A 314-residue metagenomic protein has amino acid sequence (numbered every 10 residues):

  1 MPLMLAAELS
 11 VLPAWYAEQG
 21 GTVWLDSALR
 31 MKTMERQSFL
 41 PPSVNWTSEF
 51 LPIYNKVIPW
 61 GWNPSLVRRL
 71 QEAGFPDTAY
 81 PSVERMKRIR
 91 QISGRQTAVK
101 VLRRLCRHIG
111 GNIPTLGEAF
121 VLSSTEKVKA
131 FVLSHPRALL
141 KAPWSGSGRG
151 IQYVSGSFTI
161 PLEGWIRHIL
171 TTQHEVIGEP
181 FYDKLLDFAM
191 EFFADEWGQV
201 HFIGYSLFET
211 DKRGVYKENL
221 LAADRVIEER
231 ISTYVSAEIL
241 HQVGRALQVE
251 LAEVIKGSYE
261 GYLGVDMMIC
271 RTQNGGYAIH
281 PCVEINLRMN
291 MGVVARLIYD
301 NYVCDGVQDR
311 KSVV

Functional and structural regions predicted by a protein language model:
L3-L12, W24-L133, G146: Conserved N-proximal alpha/beta basic substrate-recognition cap immediately N-terminal to, or forming the N-lobe
V23, A138-L139, L263, P281: Residue-level marker for buried hydrophobic side chains located in beta-strands that build the well-ordered beta-sheet
Q91-V176, E196, R225-V249: Active-site nucleotide/adenylate-binding loops and adjacent lid/helix of ATP-dependent enzymes
P136, T159-K217, I269-C282, N290: Phosphate-binding site of ATP-dependent enzymes
P143-S145, I285-G292: Short acidic, Gly/Ser-rich segments with clustered Asp/Glu that frequently serve as metal-coordination loops in enzyme
T172-Q173, P180, F202, V215-Y277 (+1 more regions): A long amphipathic alpha-helix within ATP-dependent nucleotide-binding catalytic cores
M289, I298-G306: Active/binding-pocket-proximal capping segment
C304-V314: Peripheral (often C-terminal) accessory segments that flank ATP-dependent C-N-forming ligase machineries
